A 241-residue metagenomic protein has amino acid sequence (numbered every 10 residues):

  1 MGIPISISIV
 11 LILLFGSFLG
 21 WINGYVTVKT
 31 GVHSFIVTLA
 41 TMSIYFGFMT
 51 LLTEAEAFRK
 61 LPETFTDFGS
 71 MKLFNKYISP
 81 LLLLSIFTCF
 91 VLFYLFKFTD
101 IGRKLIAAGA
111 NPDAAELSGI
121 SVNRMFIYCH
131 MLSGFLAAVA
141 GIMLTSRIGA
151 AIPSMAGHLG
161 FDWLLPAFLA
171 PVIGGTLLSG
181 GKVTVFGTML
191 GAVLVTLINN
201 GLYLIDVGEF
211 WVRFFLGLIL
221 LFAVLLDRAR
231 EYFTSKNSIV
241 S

Functional and structural regions predicted by a protein language model:
I3, T30-V32, T99, I120 (+2 more regions): Membrane-helix interface residues
P4-I12, F18-N23, F74-I152: Helix-loop-helix "hairpin" substructures at the membrane interface of multi-pass membrane proteins
S6-L14, I36, L82-F87, I127-M131 (+4 more regions): Hydrophobic alpha-helical transmembrane segments
L13-G16, M42-G47, L84-Y94, H130-G141 (+3 more regions): Hydrophobic core segments of alpha-helical transmembrane domains in multi-pass membrane transport and ion-translocation
F18-K29, L51-L52, Y94, F98 (+5 more regions): Membrane-interface helix caps of multi-pass small-molecule transporters
T30, S34-T99, M125-Y128, I148-G160 (+1 more regions): Transmembrane helix-bundle core of multi-pass membrane transporters and related energy-transducing complexes
D113-R124, I198-S241: Cytosolic-side transmembrane-helix boundaries in multi-pass membrane proteins
A137, A151-L216: Transmembrane alpha-helical segments in multi-pass inner-membrane proteins
